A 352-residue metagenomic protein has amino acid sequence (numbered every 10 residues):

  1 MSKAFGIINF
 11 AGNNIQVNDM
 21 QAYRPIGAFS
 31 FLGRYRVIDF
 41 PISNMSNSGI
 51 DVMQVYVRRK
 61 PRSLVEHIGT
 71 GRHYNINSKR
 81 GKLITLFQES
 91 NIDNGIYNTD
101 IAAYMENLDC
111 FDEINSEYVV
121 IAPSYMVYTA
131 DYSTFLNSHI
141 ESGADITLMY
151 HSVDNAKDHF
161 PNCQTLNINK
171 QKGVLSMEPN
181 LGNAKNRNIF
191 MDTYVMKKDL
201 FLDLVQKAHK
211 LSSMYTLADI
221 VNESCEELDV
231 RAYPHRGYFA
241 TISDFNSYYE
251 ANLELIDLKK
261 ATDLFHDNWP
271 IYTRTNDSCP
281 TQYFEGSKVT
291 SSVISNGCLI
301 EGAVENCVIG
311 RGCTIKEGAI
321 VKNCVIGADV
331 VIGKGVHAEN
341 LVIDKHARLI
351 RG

Functional and structural regions predicted by a protein language model:
M1-F10, D199, A208-G352: Left-handed beta-helix
M1-L253: Unchanged
